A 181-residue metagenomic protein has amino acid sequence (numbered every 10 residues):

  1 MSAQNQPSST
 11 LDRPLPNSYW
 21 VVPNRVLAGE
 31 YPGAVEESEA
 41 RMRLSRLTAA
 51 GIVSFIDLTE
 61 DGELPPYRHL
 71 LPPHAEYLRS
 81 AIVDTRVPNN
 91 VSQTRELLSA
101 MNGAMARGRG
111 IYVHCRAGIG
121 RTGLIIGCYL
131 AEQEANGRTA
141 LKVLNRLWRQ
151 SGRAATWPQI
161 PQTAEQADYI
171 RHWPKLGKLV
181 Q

Functional and structural regions predicted by a protein language model:
M1-Y112, A117, L124-Q181: Cys-dependent protein tyrosine phosphatase-like superfamily
